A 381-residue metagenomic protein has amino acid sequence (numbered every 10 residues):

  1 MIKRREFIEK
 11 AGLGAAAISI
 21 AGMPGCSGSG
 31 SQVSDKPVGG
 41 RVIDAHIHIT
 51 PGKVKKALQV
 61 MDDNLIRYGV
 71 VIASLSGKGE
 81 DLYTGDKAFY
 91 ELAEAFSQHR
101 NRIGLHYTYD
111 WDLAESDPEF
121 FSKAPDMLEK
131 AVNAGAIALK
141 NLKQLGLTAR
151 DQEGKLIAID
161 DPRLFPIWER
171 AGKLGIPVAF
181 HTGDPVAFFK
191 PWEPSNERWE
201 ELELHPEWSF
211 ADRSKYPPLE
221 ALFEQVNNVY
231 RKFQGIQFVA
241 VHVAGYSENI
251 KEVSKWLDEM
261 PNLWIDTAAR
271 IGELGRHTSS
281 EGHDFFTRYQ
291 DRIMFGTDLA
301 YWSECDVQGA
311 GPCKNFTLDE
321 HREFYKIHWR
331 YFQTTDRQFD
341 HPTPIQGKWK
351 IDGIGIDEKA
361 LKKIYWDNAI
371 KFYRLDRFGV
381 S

Functional and structural regions predicted by a protein language model:
M1-K3: Secretory targeting signals
R5-S27: N-terminal export signals
I8, S27-Q98, S122, K348 (+1 more regions): An N-terminally biased module of ancient metal coordination in phosphate/nucleic-acid-related enzymes
I43-I47, G69-V71, L105-Y107, L139-K140 (+4 more regions): Hydrophobic faces of well-ordered beta-strands that scaffold small-molecule active sites in alpha/beta enzyme cores
P51, S214, E220-N228, F233 (+1 more regions): H/E-rich (His + Asp/Glu) clusters that bind or coordinate divalent metals
I66, A136, I176, I236 (+1 more regions): Short glycine/serine/threonine/alanine-rich loop segments
S76, Y83-S209, P261-W264, I271 (+1 more regions): Active-site gating/metal-coordination segments in enzymes
